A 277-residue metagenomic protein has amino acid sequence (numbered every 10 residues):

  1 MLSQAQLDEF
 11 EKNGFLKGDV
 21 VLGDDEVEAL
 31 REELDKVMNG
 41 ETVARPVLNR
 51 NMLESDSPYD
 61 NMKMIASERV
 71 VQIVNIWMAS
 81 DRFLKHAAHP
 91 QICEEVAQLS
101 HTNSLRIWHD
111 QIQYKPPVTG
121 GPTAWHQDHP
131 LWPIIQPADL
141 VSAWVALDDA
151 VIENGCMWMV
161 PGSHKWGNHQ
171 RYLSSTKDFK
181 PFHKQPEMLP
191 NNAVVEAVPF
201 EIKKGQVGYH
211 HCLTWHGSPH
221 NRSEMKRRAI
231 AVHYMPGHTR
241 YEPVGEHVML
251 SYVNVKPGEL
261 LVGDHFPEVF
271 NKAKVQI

Functional and structural regions predicted by a protein language model:
M1-K12, D19-W125, W132-I134, G245: Non-heme Fe(II)-dependent double-stranded beta-helix
D8, A150-W215, T239, G258-L260 (+1 more regions): Double-stranded beta-helix
G40-A44, L48-N49, Y59-M62, H169-S174 (+2 more regions): Non-heme Fe(II)/2-oxoglutarate
D56-S57, Q127-D128, K177, P181-V195 (+2 more regions): Short, surface-exposed loop/helix-turn segments at secondary-structure junctions that function as lids/hinges flanking
N103-L105, H129, I134-I135, V145-C156 (+1 more regions): Active-site region of the double-stranded beta-helix
T119, A124-Q127, I135-Q136, E153-M159 (+2 more regions): A short secondary-structure junction signal
D128-L131, L140, W215-N221: Glycine-rich phosphate/pyrophosphate-binding beta-alpha loops
P133-I152, E201, Y209, H233-P236: Short, conserved beta-strand element in jelly-roll/cupin
